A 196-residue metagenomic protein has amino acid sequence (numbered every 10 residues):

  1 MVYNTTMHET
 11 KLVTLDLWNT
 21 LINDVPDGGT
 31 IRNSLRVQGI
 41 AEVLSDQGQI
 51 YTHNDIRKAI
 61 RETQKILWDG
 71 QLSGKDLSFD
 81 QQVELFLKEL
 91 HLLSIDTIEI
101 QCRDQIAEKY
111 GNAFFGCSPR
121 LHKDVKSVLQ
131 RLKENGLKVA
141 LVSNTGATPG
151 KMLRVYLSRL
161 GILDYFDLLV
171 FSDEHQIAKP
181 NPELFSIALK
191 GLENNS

Functional and structural regions predicted by a protein language model:
V2-K58: Active-site neighborhood of HAD-like aspartate-dependent phosphohydrolases
H8, G74-E84, I100-Q101, G111-A140: Short, acidic loop-to-helix structural element flanking the phosphoryl-transfer center in phosphate-processing enzymes
V25-S34, L72-K75, P149-K151: Short, flexible/disordered intra-domain loops and linkers
L35, G39-E42, Q81-L85, S127 (+3 more regions): Alpha-helical elements of Rossmann-like donor-binding domains used by nucleotide-donor carbohydrate transfer enzymes
E42-V43, Q47-E108: A metal-dependent, Asp-based hydrolase signature
S45, K88, K133, S158 (+1 more regions): Short polybasic/polar patches that bind polyanions
Q64-S78, K109-R120, I177-L184: Short amphipathic alpha-helical segments at helix boundaries and their inter-helical linkers
R120, A140-S196: Substrate-recognition "cap/lid" segment bordering the active-site pocket of phosphatases
